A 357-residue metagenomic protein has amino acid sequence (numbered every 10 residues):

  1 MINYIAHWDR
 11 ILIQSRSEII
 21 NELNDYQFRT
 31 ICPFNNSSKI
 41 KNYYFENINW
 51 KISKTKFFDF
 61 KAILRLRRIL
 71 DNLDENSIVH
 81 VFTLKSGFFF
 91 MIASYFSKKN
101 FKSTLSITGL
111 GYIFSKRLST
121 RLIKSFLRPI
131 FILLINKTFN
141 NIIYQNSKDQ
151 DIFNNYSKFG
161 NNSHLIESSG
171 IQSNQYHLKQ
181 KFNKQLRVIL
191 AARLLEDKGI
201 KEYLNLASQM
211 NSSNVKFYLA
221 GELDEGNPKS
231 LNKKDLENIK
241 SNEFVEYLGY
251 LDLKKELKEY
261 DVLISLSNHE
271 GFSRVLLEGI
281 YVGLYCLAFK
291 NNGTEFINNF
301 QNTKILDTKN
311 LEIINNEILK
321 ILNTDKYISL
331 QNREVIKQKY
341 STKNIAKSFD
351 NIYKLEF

Functional and structural regions predicted by a protein language model:
N21, R67, L122-I142, D235: Membrane-proximal helix-turn-helix segments that form the acceptor-binding/catalytic region of lipid-linked
I31, Y285-A288: Short hydrophobic beta-strand element within catalytic cores of glycosyltransferases and related nucleotide-activated
C32-N36, A191, K216-L231: Glycosyltransferase donor-sugar binding loop
E46, I132-H177: Donor nucleotide-sugar binding/catalytic pocket of nucleotide-sugar-dependent glycosyltransferases
V81-G87, I107-T108: Short His-centered aromatic/hydrophobic patch
Y218, L231-Y250: Nucleotide-activated donor-binding/catalytic signature segment of Leloir-type glycosyltransferases, i.e., the conserved
N268: Aromatic "clamp/platform" in nucleotide-sugar-dependent glycosyltransferases that forms part of the donor/acceptor
N291, N299-E312, L319-D325: Conserved acidic donor-binding segment of nucleotide-sugar-dependent glycosyltransferases
